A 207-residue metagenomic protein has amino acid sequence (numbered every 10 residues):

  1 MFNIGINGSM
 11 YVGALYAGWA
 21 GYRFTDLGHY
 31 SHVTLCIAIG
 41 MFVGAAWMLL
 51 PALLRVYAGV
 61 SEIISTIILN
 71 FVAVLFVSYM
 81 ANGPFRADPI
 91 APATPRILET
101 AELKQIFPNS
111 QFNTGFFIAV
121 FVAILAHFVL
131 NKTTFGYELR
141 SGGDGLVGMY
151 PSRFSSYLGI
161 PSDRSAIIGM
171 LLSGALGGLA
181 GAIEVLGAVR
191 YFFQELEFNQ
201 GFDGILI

Functional and structural regions predicted by a protein language model:
M1-F24, I37, M41-V60: Single transmembrane alpha-helix segments in multi-pass membrane proteins
G5, G28-T34, L103-G115, Q194: Interfacial loop-to-helix junctions that mark the boundaries of transmembrane helices in multi-pass membrane
N7, L186-I207: Glycine-rich helix-loop "coupling/hinge" segments at transmembrane-helix boundaries in multipass transporters
G8-V12, T34-F42, I64, N113-V120 (+2 more regions): Hydrophobic alpha-helical transmembrane segments
A14, G18, M41-A46, N70-A81 (+3 more regions): Hydrophobic core segments of alpha-helical transmembrane domains in multi-pass membrane transport and ion-translocation
T25-Y30, R55-A58, N82-A91: A cytosolic-side transmembrane-helix exit/cap motif
E62-K132: Transmembrane helix-bundle core of multi-pass membrane transporters and related energy-transducing complexes
F107-Y191: Helix-loop-helix "hairpin" substructures at the membrane interface of multi-pass membrane proteins
